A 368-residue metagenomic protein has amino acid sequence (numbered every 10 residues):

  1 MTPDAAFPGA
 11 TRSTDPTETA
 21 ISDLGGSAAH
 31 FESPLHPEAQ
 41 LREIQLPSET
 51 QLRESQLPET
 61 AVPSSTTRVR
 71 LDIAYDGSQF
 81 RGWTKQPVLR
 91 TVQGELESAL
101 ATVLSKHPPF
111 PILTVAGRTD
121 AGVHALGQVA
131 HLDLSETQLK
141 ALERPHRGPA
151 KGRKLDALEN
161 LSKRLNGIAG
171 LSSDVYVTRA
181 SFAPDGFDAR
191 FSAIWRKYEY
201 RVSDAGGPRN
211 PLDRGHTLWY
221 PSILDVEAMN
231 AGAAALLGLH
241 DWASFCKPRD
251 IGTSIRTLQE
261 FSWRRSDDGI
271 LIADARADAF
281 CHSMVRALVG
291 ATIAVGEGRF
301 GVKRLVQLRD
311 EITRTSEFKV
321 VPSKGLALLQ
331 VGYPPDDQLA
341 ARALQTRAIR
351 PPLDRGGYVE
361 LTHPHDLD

Functional and structural regions predicted by a protein language model:
T2-G9, T17-L24, H30, L41 (+1 more regions): Structured-RNA-binding interfaces characteristic of tRNA pseudouridine synthases
T14-D15, Q45: Hydrophobic alpha-helical membrane-insertion segments
L35, A39-P58: Long, intrinsically disordered low-complexity tandem-repeat segments
